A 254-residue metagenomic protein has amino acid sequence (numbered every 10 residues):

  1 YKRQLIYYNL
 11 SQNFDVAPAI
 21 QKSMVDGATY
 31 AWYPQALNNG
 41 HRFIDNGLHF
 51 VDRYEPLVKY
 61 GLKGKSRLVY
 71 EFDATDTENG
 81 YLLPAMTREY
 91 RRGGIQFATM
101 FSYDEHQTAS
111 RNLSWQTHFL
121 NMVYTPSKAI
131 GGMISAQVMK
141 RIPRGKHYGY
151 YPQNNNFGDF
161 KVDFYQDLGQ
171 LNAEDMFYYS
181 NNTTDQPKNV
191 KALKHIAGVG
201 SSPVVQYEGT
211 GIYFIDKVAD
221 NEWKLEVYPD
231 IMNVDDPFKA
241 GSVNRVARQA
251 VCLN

Functional and structural regions predicted by a protein language model:
Y1-K2, V251-N254: Short, intrinsically disordered, charge-balanced linker/junction segments flanking boundaries in proteins
K2-A17, Y30-W32, K65-E71, A98-H106: Aromatic-lined carbohydrate-recognition surfaces of secreted/lumenal glycan-active proteins
S11-Q21, N79-T87: Short, acidic/polar
A17-D76: Glycoside hydrolase catalytic-domain groove-lining segments
I20-W32, R92-Q96, V123-V138: Structural recognition of alpha->loop->beta junctions
N38-N39, T77-G80, Q107-S110: Extracytoplasmic/secreted cell-surface and envelope-processing proteins
M86-D104, N112: C-terminal, active-site-flanking charged/polar segments
D104-G241, A247-C252: Aromatic- and carboxylate-lined catalytic core of secreted/periplasmic carbohydrate-active enzymes
